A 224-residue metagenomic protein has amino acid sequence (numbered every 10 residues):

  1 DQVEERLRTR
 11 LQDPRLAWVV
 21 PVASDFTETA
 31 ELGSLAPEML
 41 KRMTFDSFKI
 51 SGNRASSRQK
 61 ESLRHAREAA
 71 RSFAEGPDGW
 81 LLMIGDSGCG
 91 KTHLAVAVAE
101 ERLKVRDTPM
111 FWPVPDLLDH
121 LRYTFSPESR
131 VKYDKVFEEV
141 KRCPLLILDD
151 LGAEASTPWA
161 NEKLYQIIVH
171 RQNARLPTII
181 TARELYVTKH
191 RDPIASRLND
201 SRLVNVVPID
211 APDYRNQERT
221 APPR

Functional and structural regions predicted by a protein language model:
D1-S34, L117-F125, L151-R224: Replace "adjacent to P-loop NTPase cores in ATP/GTP-dependent enzymes" with "adjacent to NTP-binding cores
G33-G52: Conserved adenine-nucleotide phosphate-binding loops and their immediately adjacent elements
S47-L81: Pre-Walker A (pre-P-loop) alpha-helix and adjacent loop at the N terminus of AAA/AAA+ ATPase modules, a conserved
S57-S62, L103-R142: Short glycine-rich substrate-engagement loop in P-loop NTPases that contacts/grips substrate
D78-A95: Walker A/P-loop nucleotide-binding motif
H93-D107: P-loop NTPase Walker A phosphate-binding motif
D107-T108, R142-L145, A174-I180: Loop/turn-to-beta-strand initiation segments
